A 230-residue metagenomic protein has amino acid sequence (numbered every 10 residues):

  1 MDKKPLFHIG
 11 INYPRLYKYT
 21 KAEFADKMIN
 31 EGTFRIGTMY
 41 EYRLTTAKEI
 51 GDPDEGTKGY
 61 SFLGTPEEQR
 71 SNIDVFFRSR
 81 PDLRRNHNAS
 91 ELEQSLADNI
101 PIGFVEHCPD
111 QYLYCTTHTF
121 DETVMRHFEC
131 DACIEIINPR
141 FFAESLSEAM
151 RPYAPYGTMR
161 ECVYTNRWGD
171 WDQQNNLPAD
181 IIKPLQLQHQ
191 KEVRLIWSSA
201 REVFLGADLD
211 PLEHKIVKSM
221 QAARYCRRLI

Functional and structural regions predicted by a protein language model:
M1-I230: NAD-dependent ADP-ribosyltransferases
